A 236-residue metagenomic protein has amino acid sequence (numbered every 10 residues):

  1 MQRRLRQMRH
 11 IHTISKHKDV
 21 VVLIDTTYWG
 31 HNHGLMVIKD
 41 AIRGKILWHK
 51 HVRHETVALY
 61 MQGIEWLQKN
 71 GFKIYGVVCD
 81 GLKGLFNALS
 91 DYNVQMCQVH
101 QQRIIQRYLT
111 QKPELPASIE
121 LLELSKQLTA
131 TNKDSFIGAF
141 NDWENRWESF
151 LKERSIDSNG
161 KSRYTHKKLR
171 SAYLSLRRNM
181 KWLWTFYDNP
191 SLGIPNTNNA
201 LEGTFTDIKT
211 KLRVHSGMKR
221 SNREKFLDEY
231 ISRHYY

Functional and structural regions predicted by a protein language model:
M1-R3, Y92-C97, H215: Core catalytic machinery and nucleic-acid-binding channels of phosphodiester-processing enzymes
R3-K83, N87-A88, Y92, N179 (+1 more regions): RNase H-like nuclease fold core
R9-H12, L109, P116, L212: Conserved NTP-handling cores and scaffolds of large molecular machines
N32, L47, F86-N87, R107-Y108 (+2 more regions): Short helix/loop capping segments that flank catalytic or ligand/cofactor-binding pockets
H49, T56, C97, T129-N132 (+1 more regions): Helix N-terminus capping/helix-initiation residues
F72-K83, L89, L122-Y236: Acidic/histidine-rich catalytic cores and adjacent linkers of DNA breakage/strand-transfer/modification proteins
G76-L122: Conserved beta-strand -> loop -> alpha-helix junction used to position metal-binding or nucleic-acid-contacting
